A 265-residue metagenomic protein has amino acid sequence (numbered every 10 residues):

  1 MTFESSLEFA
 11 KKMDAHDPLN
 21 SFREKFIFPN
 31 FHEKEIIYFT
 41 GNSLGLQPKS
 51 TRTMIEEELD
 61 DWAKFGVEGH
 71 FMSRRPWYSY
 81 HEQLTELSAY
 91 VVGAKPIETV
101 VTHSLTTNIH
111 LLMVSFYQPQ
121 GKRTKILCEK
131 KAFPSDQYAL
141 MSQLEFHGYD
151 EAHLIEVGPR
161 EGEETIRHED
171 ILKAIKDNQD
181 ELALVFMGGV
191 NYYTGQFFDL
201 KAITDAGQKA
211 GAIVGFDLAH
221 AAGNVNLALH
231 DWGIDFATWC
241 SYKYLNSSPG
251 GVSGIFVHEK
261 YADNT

Functional and structural regions predicted by a protein language model:
M1-T265: Pyridoxal 5′-phosphate
